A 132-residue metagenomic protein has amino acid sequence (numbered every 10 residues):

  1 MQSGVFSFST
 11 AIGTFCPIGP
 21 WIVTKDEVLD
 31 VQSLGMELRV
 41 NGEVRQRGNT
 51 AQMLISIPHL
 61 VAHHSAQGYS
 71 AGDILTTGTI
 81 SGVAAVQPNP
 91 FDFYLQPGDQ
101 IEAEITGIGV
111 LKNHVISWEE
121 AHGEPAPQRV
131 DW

Functional and structural regions predicted by a protein language model:
M1-W132: Catalytic-pocket segment enriched in acidic/His residues
